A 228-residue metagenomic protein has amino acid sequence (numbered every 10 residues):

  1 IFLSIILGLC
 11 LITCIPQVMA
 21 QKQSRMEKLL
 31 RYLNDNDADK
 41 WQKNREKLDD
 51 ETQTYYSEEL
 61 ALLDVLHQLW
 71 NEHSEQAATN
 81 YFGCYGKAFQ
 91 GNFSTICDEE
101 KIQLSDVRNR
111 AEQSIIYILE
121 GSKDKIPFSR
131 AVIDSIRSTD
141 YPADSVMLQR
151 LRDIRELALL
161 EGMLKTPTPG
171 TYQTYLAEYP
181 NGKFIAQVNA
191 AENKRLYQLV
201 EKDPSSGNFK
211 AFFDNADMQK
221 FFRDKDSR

Functional and structural regions predicted by a protein language model:
S4-T13: Bacterial N-terminal signal peptides
P16-A20: Boundary at the C-terminal end of the N-terminal hydrophobic targeting segment
K22-D37: Short N-terminal segments immediately surrounding and downstream of signal-peptide cleavage
S24, Y56, L60-A61, N109-A111 (+3 more regions): The tetratricopeptide repeat
L29-Y32, A61, V65-L69, S114-E120 (+2 more regions): Conserved small-residue packing positions in alpha-helical repeats and bundles
L33-K43, N71-F82, G86-F89, K123-R130 (+2 more regions): Helix-turn-helix repeat elements of alpha-solenoid scaffolds
A38-N71, C97, R195, D226-S227: N-terminal, post-signal-peptide region of Sec/Tat-exported proteins
K47-S57, Y85-D106, I133-L151, L176-Q187 (+1 more regions): Short solvent-exposed coil/turn linkers within tandem alpha-helical repeat scaffolds
